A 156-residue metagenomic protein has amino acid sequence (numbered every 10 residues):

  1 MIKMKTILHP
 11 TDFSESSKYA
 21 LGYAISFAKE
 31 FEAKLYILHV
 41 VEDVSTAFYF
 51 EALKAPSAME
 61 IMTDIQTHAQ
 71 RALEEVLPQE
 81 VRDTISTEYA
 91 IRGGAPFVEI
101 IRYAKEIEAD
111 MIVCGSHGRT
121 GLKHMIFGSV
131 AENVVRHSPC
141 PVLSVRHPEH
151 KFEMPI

Functional and structural regions predicted by a protein language model:
M1-I2, E30, L77-I112, E149-I156: Structural beta-alpha unit
I2-A55, H150: Small/aliphatic-rich secondary-structure junction motif
K3, R102-E153: Gly/Ser-rich helix-loop-strand patches that form or flank binding pockets for ribonucleotide-derived cofactors
A20, A47-F50, I101-R102, H124-I126 (+1 more regions): Short, well-ordered secondary-structure micro-motifs
A24, V76, I100, V134: Aromatic/hydrophobic pocket-lining residues that form π-stacking "cages" and hydrophobic walls in ligand
L38, E88-R92, L143: General small-molecule cofactor/ligand-binding pocket signal
P56-R71: A short acidic, glycine-rich active-site loop that binds or catalyzes chemistry on phosphate/adenosine moieties
H68, I91-A95, H117: Short beta->alpha linker loops
